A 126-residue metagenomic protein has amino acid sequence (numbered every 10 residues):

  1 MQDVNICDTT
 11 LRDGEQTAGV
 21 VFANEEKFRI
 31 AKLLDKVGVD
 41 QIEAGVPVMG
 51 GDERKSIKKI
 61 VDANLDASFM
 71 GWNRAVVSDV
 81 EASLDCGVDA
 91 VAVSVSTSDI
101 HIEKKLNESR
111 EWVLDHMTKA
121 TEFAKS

Functional and structural regions predicted by a protein language model:
M1-V4, G38-D40, L65-F69, G87-D89 (+1 more regions): Short, well-ordered coil/turn segments that N-cap beta-strands
I6-E26, F69-V76, I102-E111: Active-site mouth loops of central-metabolism enzymes
C7-D8, D89-D99: Non-cysteine beta-strand/loop elements that form the S-adenosyl-L-methionine
G14, L34, V91: Conserved, mostly hydrophobic/aromatic
A23-L33, V77-E81, M117: Short, acidic/polar
G38-N64, V95-E108: Glycine-rich, proline-tolerant flexible connector loops at the mouths of alpha/beta enzymes
G50-R74, W112-S126: Alpha-helix-loop-beta-strand connector modules within alpha/beta enzyme cores
S68-A90: Glycine-rich, aromatic-flanked loop segments that form ligand/cofactor-binding clefts across common enzyme folds
